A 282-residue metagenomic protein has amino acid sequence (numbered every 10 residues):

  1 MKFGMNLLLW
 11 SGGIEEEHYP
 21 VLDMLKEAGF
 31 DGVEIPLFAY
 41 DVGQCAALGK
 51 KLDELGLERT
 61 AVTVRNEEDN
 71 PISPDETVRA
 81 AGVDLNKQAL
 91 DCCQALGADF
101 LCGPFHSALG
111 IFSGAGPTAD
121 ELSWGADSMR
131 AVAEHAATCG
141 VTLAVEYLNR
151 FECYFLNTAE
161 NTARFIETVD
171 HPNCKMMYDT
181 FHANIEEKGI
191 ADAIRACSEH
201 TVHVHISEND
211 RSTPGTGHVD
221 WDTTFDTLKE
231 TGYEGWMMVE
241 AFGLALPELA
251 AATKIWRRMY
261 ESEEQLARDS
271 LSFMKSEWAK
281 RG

Functional and structural regions predicted by a protein language model:
M1-A98, H171, E199, R257-G282: N-terminal pre-domain/capping segments
M1-S11, E15-K26, L156, E160-Y178 (+1 more regions): Histidine-acidic metal/acid-base catalytic patches
L9-S11, L37-A39, R65-E68, F105-L109 (+4 more regions): Active-site-proximal loop/turn and secondary-structure-junction residues that shape catalytic pockets, frequently
E15, A61, E68-N70, G103 (+2 more regions): Short acidic/His/Gly/Ser-rich catalytic and metal-binding motifs that mark active-site loops of diverse hydrolases
E34, A61-T63, C102, A144 (+3 more regions): Conserved beta-strand positions in the central sheet of alpha/beta enzyme cores
Q44-G56, S128-A136, A193-A196, T223-L228: Catalytic-core regions built around general acid/base machinery
C45-L48, I72-P74, S113-G116, L156-T158 (+2 more regions): Short secondary-structure transition/capping segments
E54, E76-K175, E187, R257-Q265: Active-site acidic/histidine proton-transfer and metal-coordination neighborhood in alpha/beta enzyme cores
